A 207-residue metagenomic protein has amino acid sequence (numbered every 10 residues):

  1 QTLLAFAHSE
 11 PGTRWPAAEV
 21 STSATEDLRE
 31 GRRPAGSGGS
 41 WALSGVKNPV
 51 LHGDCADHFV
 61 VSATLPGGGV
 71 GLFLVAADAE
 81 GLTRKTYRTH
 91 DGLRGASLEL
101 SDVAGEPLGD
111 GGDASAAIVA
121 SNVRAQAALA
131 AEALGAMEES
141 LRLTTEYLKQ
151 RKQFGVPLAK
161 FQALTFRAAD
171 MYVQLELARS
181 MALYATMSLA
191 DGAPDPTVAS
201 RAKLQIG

Functional and structural regions predicted by a protein language model:
T2, P16-V20, C55-D57, G68-G69 (+5 more regions): A generic structural signal for well-ordered coil/turn residues at beta-strand boundaries that shape enzyme active-site
T2-S9: A short, Trp-centered hydrophobic/proline-enriched beta-strand micro-motif
T22-T25: A structural signal for short hydrophobic beta-strand segments in well-ordered beta-sheet cores
D27-W41, A120-G207: Alpha-helical interface subdomain recognition
R29, W41-G45, A96-D102: Generic recognition of long tandem-repeat/solenoid scaffolds
S40, S44-L82: A short core secondary-structure module
P49-V50, A76-V103, P107: Flexible, small-/acidic-enriched active-site or ligand-binding loops
V61, F73, L98, M137 (+1 more regions): Residue-level signal for inorganic ion chemistry
